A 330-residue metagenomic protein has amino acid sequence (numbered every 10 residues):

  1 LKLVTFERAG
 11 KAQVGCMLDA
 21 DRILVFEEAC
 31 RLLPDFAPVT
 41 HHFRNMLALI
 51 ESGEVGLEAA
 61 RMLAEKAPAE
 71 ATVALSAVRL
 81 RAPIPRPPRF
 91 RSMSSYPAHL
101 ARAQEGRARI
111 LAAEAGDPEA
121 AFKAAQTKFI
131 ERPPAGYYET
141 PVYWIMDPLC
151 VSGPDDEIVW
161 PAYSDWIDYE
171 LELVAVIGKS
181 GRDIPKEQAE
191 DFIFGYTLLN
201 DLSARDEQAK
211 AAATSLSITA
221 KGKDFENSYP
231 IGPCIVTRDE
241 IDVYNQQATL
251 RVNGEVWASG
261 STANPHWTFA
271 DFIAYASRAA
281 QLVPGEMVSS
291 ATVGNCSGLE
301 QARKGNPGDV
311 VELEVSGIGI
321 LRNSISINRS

Functional and structural regions predicted by a protein language model:
L1, T5-R31, E226-P233, A263 (+1 more regions): Charged, cofactor-coupling segments
L1-R8, A20, P38-V252, V256 (+1 more regions): Active-site microenvironments in enzyme catalytic cores
P85, R91, V283, N306-P307: Residue-level recognition of short, solvent-exposed, well-ordered loop/turn junctions that link secondary-structure
L173, V288-S289, V311: Generic structural signal for buried aliphatic residues
G232-I235, A248, I273, S277 (+1 more regions): Generic hydrophobic alpha-helical scaffold/packing signal
Q247, E255-A280: Acidic/His-leaning functional-site neighborhoods
T268-G305: A conserved acidic, glycine/proline-rich C-terminal tail/linker
